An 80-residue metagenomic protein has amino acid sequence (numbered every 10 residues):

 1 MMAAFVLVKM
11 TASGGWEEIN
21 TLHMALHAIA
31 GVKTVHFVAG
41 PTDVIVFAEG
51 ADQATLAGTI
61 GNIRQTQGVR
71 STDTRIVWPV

Functional and structural regions predicted by a protein language model:
M1-V80: A compositional/biophysical signature of low hydrophobicity enriched in polar/charged and small residues
